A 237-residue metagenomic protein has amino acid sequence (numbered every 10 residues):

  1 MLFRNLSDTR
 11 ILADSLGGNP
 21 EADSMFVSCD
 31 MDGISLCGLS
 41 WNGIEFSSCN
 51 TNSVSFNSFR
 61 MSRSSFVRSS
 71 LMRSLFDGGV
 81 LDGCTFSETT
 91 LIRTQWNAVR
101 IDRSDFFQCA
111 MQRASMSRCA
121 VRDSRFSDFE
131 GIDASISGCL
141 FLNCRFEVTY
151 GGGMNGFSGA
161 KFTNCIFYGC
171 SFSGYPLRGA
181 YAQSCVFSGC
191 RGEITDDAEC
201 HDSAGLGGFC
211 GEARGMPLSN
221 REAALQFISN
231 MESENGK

Functional and structural regions predicted by a protein language model:
M1-G236: Tandem repeat scaffolds
